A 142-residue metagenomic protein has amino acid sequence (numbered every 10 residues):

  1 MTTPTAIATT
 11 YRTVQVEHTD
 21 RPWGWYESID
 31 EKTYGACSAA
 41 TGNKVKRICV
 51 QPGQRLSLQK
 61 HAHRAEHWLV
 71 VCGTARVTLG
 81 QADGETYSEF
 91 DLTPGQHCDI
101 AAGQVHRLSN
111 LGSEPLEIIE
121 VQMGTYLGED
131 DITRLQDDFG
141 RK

Functional and structural regions predicted by a protein language model:
M1-K46, R55-S57, F90, I132-K142: A short, N-terminal "cap"/entry segment at the start of jelly-roll beta-barrel domains of the cupin/DSBH fold
Q54-H61, A65-E66: Catalytic core of non-heme Fe(II) oxygenases with the double-stranded beta-helix
H63-D83: Glycine- and acidic-residue-biased ligand/ion/polar-headgroup-sensing regions
Q81-G103: Short acidic-glycine-tyrosine-enriched beta hairpin
T93-P94, A102-I132: Ligand-binding loop in jelly-roll beta-barrel domains
